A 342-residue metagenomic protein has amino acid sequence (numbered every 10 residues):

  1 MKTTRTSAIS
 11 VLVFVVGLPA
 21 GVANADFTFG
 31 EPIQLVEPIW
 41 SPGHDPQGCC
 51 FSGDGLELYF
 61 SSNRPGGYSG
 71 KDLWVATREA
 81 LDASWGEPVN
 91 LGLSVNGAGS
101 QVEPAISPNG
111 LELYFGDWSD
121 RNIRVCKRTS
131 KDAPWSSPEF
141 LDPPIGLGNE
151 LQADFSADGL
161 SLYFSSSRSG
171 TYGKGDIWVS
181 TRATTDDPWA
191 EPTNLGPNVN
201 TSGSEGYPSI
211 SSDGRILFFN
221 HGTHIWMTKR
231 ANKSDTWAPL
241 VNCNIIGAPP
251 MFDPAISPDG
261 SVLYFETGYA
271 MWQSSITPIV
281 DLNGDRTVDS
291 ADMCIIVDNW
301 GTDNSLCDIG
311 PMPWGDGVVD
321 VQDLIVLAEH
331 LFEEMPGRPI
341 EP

Functional and structural regions predicted by a protein language model:
M1-V11: Bacterial N-terminal signal peptides that target proteins for export
T4, L18-P19, C49, D289-S290 (+1 more regions): Alpha-helical interaction segments
I9-P19: Bacterial N-terminal signal peptides
V13-F14, G43, G92, G196 (+2 more regions): Generic detector of short alpha-helix boundary/capping microenvironments and adjacent low-complexity segments
V22-P278: Short, conserved micro-motifs composed of acidic
T277-P342: Cellulosome-associated attachment modules in secreted, modular CAZymes
